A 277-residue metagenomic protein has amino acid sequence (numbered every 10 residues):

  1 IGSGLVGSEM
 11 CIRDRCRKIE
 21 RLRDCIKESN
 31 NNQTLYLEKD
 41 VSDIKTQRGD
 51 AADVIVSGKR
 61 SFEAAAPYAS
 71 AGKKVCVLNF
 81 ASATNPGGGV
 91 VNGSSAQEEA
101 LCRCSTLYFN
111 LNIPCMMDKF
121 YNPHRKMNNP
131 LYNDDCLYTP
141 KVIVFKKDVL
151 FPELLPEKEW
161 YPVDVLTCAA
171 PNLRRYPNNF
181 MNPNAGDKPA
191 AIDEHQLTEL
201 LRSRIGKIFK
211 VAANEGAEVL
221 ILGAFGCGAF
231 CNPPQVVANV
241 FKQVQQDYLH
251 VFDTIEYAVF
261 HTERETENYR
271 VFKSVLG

Functional and structural regions predicted by a protein language model:
I1-V6, C11-I12: Single conserved hydrophobic/aromatic residue that forms the stacking wall/gate of nucleotide- or nucleobase-binding
I19-T34, E38, A191-I192, E199-L200 (+2 more regions): Feature captures the RNA virus RNA-dependent RNA polymerase
T34-A71: Active-site-flanking structural segment that lines cofactor/substrate pockets
A66-C76, F80-E215: Glycine-enriched loop-and-adjacent helix/strand subsegments that border the catalytic/binding cleft of enzyme cores
C76, E218, D253: Short acidic/polar active-site loop segments enriched in Thr and Asp
N79, V219-A224: Short glycine-rich phosphate-binding loop at a beta-alpha junction
P162, C168-P171, E199, S203 (+2 more regions): Divalent-metal-activated hydrolytic enzyme cores
F225-P233: Glycine-rich phosphate-binding loops at beta-strand->alpha-helix junctions
